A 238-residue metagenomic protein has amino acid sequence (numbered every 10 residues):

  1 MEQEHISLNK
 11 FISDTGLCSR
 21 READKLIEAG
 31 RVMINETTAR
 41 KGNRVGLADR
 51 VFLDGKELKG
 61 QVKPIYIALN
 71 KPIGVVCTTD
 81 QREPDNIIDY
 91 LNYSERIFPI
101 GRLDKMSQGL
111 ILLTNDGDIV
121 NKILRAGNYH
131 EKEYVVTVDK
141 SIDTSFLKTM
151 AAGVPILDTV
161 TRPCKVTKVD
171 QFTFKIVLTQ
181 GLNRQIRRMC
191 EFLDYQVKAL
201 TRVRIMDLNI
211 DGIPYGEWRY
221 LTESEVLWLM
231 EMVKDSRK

Functional and structural regions predicted by a protein language model:
M1-K238: Basic, flexible Lys/Arg- and Gly-enriched helix-loop patches that mediate nucleic-acid binding at interfaces with rRNA
